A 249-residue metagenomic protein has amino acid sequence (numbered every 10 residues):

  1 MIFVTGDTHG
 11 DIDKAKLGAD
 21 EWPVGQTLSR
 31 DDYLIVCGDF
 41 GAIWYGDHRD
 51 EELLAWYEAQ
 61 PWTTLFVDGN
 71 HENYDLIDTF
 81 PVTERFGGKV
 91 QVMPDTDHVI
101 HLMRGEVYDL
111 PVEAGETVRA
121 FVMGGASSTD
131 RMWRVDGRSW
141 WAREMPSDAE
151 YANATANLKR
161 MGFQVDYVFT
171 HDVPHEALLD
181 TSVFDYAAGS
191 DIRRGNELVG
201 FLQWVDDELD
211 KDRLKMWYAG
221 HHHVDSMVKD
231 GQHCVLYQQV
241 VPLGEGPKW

Functional and structural regions predicted by a protein language model:
M1-F3, E106-V122, Q164-Y167, K229-C234 (+1 more regions): Beta-strand-turn-beta hairpins that frame and shape the catalytic cleft of phosphate-ester-processing enzymes
M1-G18, D130-R138: Short, charged N-terminal beta->alpha structural module
V4, L34-C37, Y167-H171, Y218: Structural motif
T5, D11-V112, R194-G195: Core catalytic region of metal-dependent phosphoesterases/phosphodiesterases, especially metallo-beta-lactamase-like
H9-K14, G41-Y45, N70-I77, Y108 (+4 more regions): Active-site environment of divalent metal-dependent phosphoester hydrolases
S29-D31, P61, G115-T117, G162-V165 (+1 more regions): A general structural motif
T63-V67, V82-M93, E176-W249: Conserved beta-sheet core of the metallophosphoesterase superfamily
G88-Q91, V112-E197: Active-site-proximal loop/helix segment associated with metal-binding centers of metalloenzymes
